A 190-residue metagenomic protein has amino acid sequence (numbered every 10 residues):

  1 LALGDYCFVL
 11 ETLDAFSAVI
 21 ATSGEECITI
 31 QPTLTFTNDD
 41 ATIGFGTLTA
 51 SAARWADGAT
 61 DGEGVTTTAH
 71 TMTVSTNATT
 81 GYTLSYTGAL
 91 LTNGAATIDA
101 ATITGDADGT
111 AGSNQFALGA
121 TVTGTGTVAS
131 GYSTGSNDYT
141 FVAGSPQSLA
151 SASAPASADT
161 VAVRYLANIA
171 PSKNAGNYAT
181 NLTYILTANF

Functional and structural regions predicted by a protein language model:
L1-D5: Surface-exposed, short loops/turns at beta-strand junctions within beta-sandwich domains
Y6-F8, T180: Hydrophobic beta-strand segments within extracellular beta-sandwich modules
V9-E11, N189: Short alpha-helical functional segments enriched in proximate histidine and acidic residues
T12-L13, S145: Secreted/processed peptides and extracellular or luminal domains of membrane proteins
L13-Q31: Extracellular fibronectin type III
I28-F190: Signature of Gram-negative chaperone-usher
